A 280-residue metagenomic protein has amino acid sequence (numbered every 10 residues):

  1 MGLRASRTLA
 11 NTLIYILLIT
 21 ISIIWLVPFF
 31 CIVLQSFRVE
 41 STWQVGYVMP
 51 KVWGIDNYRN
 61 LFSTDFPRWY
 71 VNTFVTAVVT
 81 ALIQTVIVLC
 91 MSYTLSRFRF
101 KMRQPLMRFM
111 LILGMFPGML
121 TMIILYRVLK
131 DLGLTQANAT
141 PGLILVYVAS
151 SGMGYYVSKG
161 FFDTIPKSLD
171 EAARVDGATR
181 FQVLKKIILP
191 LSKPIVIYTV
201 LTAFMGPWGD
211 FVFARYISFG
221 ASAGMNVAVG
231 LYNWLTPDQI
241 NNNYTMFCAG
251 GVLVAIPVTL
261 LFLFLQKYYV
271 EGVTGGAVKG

Functional and structural regions predicted by a protein language model:
L3-G280: A structural signal for multi-pass alpha-helical bundles of membrane permease subunits that mediate small-molecule
